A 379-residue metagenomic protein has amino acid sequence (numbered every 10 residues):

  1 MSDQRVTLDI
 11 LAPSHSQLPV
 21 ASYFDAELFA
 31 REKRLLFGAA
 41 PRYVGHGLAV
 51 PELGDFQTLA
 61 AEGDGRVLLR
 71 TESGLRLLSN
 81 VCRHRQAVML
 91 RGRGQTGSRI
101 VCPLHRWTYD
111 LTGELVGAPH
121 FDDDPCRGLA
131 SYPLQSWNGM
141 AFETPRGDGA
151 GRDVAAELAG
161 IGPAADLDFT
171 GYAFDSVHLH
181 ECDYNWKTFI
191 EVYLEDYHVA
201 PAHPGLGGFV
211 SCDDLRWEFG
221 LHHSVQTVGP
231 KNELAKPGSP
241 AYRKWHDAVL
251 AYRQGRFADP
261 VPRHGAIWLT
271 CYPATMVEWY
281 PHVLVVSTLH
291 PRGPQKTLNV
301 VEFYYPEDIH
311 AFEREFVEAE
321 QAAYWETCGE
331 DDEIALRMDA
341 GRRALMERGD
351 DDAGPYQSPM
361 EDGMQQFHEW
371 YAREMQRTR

Functional and structural regions predicted by a protein language model:
M1-Q4: Fe(II)/2-oxoglutarate
V6-V20, T170: Short, contiguous pre-domain boundary segments
S22-A61, R66: Non-catalytic accessory segments flanking enzyme active sites
F37-G38, E62-G63, T96, G128-L129 (+4 more regions): Short, well-ordered loop/turn elements at secondary-structure boundaries
F37-P41, A87, H198: Generic structural signal for secondary-structure transition and capping sites
A39-G45, E114-A118, W268-P273: Short Pro/Gly-enriched beta-strand edge/turn motifs at strand-loop
A49-G160: Rieske [2Fe-2S] iron-sulfur-binding domain
L69, N80, M140-R379: C-terminal catalytic domain of Rieske-type non-heme iron oxygenases
